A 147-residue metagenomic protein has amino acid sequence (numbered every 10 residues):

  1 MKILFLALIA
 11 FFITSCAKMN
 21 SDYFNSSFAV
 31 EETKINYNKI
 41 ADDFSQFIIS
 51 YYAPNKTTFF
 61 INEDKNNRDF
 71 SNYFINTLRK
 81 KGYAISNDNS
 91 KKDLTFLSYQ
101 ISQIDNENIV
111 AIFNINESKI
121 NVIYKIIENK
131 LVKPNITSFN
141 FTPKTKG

Functional and structural regions predicted by a protein language model:
M1-I9: Sec-dependent signal peptide recognition, specifically the positively charged N-region followed immediately by
F12-S15: C-terminal motif of bacterial Sec signal peptides marking the signal peptidase cleavage site
A17-N20: Bacterial signal peptide processing site
D22-A29: Short, low-complexity, disordered segments immediately C-terminal to signal peptides in bacterial exported proteins
I35-D69: Post-signal-peptide N-terminal segment of Sec-exported extracytoplasmic proteins
F74-I85: Short helix-loop-beta junction
Y83-L94: Short acidic low-complexity segments
T95-G147: Amphipathic beta-strand/beta-sheet edge segments enriched in Tyr/Trp
